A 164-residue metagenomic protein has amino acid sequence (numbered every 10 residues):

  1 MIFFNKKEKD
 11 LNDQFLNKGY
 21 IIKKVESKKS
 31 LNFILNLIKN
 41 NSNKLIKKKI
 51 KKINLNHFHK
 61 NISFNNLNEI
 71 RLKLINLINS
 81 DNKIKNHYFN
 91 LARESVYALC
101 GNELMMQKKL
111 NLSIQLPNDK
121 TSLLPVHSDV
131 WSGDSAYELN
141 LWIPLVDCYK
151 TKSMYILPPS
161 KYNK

Functional and structural regions predicted by a protein language model:
M1-L99, E103: N-terminal auxiliary "cap/dimerization" subdomain that precedes the catalytic jelly-roll/cupin core of mononuclear
D13-Q14, E103, D119, S132 (+1 more regions): Sterically constrained small-residue positions within well-ordered secondary structures of folded domains
V25-E26, L110, Q115-P117, D129 (+2 more regions): Structured loops at beta-to-helix junctions and adjacent beta-edge loops in soluble globular domains
L35-N36, L116-K120: Short secondary-structure transition/capping segments
K85-H87, A98, Q115-N118, P125: Active-site periphery "cap/insert" segments of enzyme catalytic domains
N102-N111: A short coil-to-beta-strand element that immediately follows conserved catalytic motifs
S122-K164: Catalytic core of non-heme Fe(II) oxygenases with the double-stranded beta-helix
